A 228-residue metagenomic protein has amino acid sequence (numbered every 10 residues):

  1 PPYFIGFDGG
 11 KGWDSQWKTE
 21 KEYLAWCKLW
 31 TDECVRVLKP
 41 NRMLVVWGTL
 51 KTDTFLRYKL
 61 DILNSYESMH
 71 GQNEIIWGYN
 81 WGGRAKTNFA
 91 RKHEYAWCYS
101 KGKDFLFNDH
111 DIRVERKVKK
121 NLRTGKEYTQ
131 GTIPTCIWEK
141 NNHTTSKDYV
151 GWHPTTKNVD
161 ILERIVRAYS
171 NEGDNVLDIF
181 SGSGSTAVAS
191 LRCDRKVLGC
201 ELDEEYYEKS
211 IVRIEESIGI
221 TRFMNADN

Functional and structural regions predicted by a protein language model:
P1-C200, E204-Y207: Core catalytic lobe of class I
S210-I211: Conserved SAM-binding loop
I214-N228: Positively charged, low-complexity nucleic-acid-binding target-recognition regions
